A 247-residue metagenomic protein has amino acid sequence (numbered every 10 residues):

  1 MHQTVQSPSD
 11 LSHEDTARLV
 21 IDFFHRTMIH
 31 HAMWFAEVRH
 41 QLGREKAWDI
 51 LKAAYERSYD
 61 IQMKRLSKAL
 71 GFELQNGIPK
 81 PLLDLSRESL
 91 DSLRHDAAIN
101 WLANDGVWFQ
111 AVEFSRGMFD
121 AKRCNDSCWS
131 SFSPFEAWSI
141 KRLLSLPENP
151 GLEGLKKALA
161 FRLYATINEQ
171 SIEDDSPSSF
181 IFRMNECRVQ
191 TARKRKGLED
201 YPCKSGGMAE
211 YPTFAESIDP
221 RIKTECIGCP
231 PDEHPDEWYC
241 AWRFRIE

Functional and structural regions predicted by a protein language model:
M1-S179, K194-P202, G206, E216 (+2 more regions): N-terminal accessory segment detector
N185-C187, R245-E247: Solvent-exposed residues in well-ordered beta-strands and their adjoining turns, especially edge/terminal strands
V189-R193: Short acidic/His/Gly/Ser-rich catalytic and metal-binding motifs that mark active-site loops of diverse hydrolases
G207-Y211: Long, well-ordered alpha-helical scaffolding segments within enzyme catalytic domains, especially pronounced
